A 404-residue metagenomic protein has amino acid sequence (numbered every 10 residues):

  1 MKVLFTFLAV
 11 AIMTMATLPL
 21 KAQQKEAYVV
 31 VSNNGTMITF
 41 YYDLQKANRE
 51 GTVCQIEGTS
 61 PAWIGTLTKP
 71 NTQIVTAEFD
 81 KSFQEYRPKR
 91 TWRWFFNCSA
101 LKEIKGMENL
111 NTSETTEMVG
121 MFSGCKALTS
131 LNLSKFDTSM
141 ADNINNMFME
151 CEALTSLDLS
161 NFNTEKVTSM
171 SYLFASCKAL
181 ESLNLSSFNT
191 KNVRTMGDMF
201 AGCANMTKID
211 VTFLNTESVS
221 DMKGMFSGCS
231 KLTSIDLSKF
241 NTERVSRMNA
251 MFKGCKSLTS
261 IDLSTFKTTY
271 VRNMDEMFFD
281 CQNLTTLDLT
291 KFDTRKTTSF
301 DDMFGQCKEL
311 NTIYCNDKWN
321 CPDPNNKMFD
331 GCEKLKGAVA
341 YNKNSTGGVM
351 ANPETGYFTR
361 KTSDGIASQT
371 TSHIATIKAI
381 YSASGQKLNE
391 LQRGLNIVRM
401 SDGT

Functional and structural regions predicted by a protein language model:
M1-Q23: Bacterial Sec-dependent N-terminal signal peptides
V3, I397-T404: C-terminal tail/sorting-segment detector
L20-S363: Negatively charged
V29-V31, I380, V398: A short beta-strand micro-motif
N132, N184, S382-S384, D402: Acidic/polar residues in short coil/turn loops that connect beta-strands within repeat-based beta-sheet scaffolds
K361-S384: Residue-level detector of functionally pivotal "anchor" positions at catalytic/ligand-binding pockets or at interdomain
Q386-N389: C-terminal trimerization/auto-chaperone modules of long, extracellular attachment fibers and adhesins
R393-L395: Extracellular Ig-like/FN3 beta-sandwich strand-entry sites
